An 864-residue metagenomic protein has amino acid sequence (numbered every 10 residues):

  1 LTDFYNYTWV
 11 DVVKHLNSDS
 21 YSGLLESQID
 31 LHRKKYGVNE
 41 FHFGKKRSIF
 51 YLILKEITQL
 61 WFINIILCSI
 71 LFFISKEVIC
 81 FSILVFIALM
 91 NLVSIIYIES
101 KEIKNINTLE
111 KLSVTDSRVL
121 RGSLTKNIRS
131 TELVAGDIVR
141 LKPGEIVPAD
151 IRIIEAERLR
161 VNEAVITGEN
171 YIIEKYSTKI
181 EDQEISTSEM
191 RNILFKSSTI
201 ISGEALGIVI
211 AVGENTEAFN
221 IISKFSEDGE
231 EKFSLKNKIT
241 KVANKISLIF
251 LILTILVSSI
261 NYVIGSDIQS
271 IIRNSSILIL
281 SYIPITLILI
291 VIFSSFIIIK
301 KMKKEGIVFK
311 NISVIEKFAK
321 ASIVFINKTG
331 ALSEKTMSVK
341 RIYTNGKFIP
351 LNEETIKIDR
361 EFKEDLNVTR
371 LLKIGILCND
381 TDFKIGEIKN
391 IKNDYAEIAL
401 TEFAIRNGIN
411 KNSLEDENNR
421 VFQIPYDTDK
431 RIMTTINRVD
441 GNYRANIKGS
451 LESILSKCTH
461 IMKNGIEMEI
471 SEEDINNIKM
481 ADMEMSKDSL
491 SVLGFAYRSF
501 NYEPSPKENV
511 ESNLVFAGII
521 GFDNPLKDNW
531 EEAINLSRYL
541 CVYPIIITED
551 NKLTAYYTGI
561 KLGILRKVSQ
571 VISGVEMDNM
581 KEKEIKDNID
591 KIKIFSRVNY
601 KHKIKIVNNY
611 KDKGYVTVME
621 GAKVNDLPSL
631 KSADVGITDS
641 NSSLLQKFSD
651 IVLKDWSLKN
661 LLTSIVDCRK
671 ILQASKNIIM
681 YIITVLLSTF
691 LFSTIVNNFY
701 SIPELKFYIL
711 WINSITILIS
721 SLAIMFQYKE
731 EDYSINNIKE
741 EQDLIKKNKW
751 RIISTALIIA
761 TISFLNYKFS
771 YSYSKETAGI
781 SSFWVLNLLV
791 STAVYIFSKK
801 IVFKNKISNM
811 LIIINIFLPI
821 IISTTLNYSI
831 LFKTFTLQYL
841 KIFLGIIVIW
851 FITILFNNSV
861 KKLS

Functional and structural regions predicted by a protein language model:
L1-W9, V38-R118, T125, Y171 (+2 more regions): Transmembrane helix-loop-helix hairpins at the membrane interface
D3-F4, W9-V13, V114-T240, D359-F362 (+2 more regions): Cytosolic catalytic regions of P-type ion-transporting ATPases
Y21-S22, H32-G44, K101-K104, T108-K111 (+3 more regions): Actuator/coupling domain of P-type ATPases
K55-I74, L92, T115, N244-I264 (+10 more regions): Alpha-helical transmembrane segments of multi-pass membrane proteins, especially the membrane-embedded transport
F72-S75, I79-V114, R121, E231-I326 (+7 more regions): Hydrophobic alpha-helical transmembrane segments
I193-T199, K320-V515, F522, N535 (+4 more regions): Cytosolic catalytic regions of ATP/NTP-dependent phosphoryl-transfer enzymes
K232, V257, T369, K373 (+4 more regions): Membrane-embedded transport module
F522-V542: Short, acidic loop-to-helix structural element flanking the phosphoryl-transfer center in phosphate-processing enzymes
